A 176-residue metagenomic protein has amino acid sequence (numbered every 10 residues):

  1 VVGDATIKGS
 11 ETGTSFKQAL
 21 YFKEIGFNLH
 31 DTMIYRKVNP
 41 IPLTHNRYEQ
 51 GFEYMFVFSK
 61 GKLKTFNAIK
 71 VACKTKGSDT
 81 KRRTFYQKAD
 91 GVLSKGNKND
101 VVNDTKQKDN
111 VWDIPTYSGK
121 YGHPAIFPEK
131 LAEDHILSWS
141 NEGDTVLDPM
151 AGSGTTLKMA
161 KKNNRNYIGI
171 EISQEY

Functional and structural regions predicted by a protein language model:
V1-Y176: Core catalytic lobe of class I
